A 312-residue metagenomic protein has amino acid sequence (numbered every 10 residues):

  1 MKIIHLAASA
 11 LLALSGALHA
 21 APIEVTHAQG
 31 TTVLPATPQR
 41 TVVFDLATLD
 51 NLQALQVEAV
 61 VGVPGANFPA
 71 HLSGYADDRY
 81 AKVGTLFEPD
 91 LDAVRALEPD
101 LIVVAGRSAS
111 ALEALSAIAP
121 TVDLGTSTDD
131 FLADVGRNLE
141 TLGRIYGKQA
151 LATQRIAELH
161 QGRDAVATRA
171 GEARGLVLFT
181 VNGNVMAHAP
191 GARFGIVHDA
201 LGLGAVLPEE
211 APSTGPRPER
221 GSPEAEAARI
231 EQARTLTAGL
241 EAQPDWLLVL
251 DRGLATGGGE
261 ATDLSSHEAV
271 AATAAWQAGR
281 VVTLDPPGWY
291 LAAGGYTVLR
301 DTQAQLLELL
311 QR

Functional and structural regions predicted by a protein language model:
K2-A47, Q149-N182, L250-A261, A269 (+1 more regions): Bacterial Sec-exported substrate-binding components of ABC uptake systems
H27-Q29, V83-L91, P212-G215, G221-L236: Short helix-initiation/N-cap motifs at beta->coil->alpha
T31, A114-V185, R280, D285-R312: Extracytoplasmic substrate-binding proteins
R40-A96, R107: A short, structured surface patch at a secondary-structure boundary
T48-N51, D90, R107-A111, V135-N138 (+8 more regions): Stable alpha-helical elements in mature extracytoplasmic
N67-H71, P190-I230: Alpha-helical, coiled-coil/dimerization segments enriched in small aliphatic residues
L91, R95-V104, P120, G239-V249: Proline-aspartate-enriched helix->loop->beta-strand connector
A242-R312: Structured C-terminal subdomain patch of bacterial secreted/periplasmic proteins
